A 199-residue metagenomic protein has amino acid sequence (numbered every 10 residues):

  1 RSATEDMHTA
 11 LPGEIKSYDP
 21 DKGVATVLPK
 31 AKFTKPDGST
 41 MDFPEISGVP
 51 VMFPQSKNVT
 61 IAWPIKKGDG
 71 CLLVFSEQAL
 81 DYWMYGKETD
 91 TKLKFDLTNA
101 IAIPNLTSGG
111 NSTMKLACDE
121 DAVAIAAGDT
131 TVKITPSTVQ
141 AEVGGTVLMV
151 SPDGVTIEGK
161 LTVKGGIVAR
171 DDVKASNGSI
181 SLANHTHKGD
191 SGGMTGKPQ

Functional and structural regions predicted by a protein language model:
R1-G144, V150: Hydrophobic packing positions characteristic of elongated beta-solenoid/beta-helix-type spike/fiber shafts
I125-A126, T130-I134, V139-I180, H185-H187: Low-complexity, small-hydrophobic/phenylalanine-enriched stretches that adopt extended beta/coil conformations used
N184-Q199: Protruding loop/beta-arch "assembly-hinge" segments enriched in small, turn-prone residues
